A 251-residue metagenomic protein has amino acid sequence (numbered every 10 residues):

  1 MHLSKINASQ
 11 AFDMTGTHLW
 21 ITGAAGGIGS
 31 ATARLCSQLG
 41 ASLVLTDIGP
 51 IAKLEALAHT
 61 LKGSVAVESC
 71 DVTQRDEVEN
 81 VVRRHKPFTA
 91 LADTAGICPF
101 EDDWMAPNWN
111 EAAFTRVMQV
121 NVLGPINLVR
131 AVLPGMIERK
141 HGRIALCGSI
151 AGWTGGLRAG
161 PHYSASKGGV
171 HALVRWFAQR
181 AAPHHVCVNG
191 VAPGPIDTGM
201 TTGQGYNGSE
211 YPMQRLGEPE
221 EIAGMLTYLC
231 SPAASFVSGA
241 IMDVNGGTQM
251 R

Functional and structural regions predicted by a protein language model:
A25-G26: Conserved glycine-rich cofactor-binding loop
V78, D102-T115, N207: Substrate-binding pocket helix/loop in short-chain dehydrogenase/reductase
T89, P107-I126, H141, A145 (+2 more regions): Catalytic Tyr-X3-Lys loop
V129, S166, V174: Active-site helix of classical SDR
P134, W153, R175-R180, S235: Alpha-helical segment proximal to the catalytic Tyr-Lys
S149: Residue(s) in the substrate-gating loop at a strand-loop-helix junction that position the organic substrate next
A182, C187, V237-G239, N245: Short, small/polar-rich loop/turn modules that mediate ligand/substrate recognition or access, typified
Y211-I222, A233: A conserved structural motif in NAD(P)-dependent oxidoreductases
